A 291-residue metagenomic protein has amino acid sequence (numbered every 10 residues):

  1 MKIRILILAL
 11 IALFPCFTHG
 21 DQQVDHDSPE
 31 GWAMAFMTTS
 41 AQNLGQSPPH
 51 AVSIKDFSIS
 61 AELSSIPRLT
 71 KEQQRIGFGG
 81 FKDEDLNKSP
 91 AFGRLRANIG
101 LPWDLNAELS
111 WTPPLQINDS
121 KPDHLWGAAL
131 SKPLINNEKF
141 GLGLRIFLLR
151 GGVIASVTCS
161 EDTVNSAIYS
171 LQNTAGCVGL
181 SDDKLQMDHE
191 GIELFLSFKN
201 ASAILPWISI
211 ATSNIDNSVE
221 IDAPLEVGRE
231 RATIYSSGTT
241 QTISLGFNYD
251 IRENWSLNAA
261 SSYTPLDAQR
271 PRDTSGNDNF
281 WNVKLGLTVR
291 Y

Functional and structural regions predicted by a protein language model:
G20-N137, L149-G151: Transmembrane beta-barrel domains of Gram-negative outer membranes and organellar outer membranes
D21-F36, S65-I76, C159-W255, S262-A268 (+1 more regions): Outer-membrane beta-barrel transmembrane domain signature
P48, K82-L86, Q116-D119, G179-L185 (+2 more regions): Outer-membrane beta-barrel domain signature
S53-F57, K88-G93, K121-W126, K184-I192 (+2 more regions): Residues that define the transmembrane beta-barrel architecture of outer-membrane proteins
S60-S64, E108-T112, L142-L149, W207-A211 (+2 more regions): Transmembrane beta-strands of outer-membrane beta-barrel proteins
L95-A97, A128-L130, I192-L194, I243-L245 (+2 more regions): Membrane-embedded beta-strands of outer-membrane beta-barrel proteins, especially the hydrophobic/small aromatic
W103-L109, N137-L142, S202-P206, I251-A259: Repeated loop/turn-to-beta-strand initiation elements of outer-membrane beta-barrel proteins
L130, Y249, D278-Y291: Outer-membrane beta-barrel "beta-signal"
